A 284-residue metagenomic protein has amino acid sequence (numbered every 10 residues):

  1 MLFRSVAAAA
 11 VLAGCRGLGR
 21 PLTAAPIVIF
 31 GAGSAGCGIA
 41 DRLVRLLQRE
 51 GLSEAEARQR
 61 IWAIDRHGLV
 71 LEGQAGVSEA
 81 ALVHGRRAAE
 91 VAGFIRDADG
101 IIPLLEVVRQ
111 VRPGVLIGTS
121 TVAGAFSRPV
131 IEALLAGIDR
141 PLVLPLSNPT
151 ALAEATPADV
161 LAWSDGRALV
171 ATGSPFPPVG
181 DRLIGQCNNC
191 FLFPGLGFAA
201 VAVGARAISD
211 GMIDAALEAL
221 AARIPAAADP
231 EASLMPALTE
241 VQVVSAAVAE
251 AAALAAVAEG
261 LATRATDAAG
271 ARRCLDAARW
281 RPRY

Functional and structural regions predicted by a protein language model:
M1-L2: Short, small-residue-biased leader/transition segments that mark boundaries at the very start of proteins
S5-V115, T263: Glycine-rich phosphate/diphosphate-binding loop of Rossmann-like nucleotide-binding domains
G14-L18, A24, I138-P141, P145-T266: Adenosine-phosphate binding glycine-rich loop
F30, G38, I64-R66, G118-S120 (+3 more regions): Generic beta-strand/beta-sheet core signal
L43-L47, V77-V83, A125-F126, V130-L134 (+1 more regions): Short secondary-structure boundary/capping segments
I95-I101, A123, S174, G180-I184: A general structural motif
G100-L116, T121-L142: Rossmann-fold NAD(P) dinucleotide-binding segment
A253, A269-Y284: Short, amphipathic C-terminal "tail helix"
